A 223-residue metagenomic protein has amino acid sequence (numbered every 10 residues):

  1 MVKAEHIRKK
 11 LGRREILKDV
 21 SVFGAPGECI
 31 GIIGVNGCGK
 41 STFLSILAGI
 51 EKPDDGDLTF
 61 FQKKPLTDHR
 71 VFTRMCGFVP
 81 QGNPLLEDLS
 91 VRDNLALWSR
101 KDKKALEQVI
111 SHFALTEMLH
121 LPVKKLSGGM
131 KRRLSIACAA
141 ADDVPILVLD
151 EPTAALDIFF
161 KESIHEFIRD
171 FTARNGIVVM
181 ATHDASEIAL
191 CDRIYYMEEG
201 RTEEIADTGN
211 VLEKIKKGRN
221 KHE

Functional and structural regions predicted by a protein language model:
V2-A4, L17: Conserved structural motif at the start of ABC-family nucleotide-binding domains
I33-V35: The feature captures the beta-strand-to-loop junction immediately N-terminal to the Walker
A48: Helix-to-loop junction immediately C-terminal to a conserved catalytic motif
G56-T67, V71-F72: Conserved ABC transporter NBD signature motif
G82, E87-K101: Q-loop/switch helix immediately C-terminal to the Walker
K103-L119: Conserved ABC ATPase "signature" region
L147-E151: Catalytic Walker B motif of ABC-type/P-loop ATPase nucleotide-binding domains
